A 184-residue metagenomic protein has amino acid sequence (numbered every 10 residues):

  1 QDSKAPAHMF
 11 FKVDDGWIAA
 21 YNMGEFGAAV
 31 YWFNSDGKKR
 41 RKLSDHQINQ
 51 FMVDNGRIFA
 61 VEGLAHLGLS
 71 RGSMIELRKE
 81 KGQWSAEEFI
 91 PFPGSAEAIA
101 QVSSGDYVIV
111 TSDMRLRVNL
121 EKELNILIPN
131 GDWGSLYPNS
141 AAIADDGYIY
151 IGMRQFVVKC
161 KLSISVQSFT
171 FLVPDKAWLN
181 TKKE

Functional and structural regions predicted by a protein language model:
Q1-D2, K38-L43, W84-I90, L124-G131 (+1 more regions): A short beta-strand motif characteristic of beta-propeller blades
Q1-S35, R41-I75: Acidic, serine/threonine- and glycine-rich low-complexity intrinsically disordered segments that serve as flexible
D2-V13, S44-G56, F92-V102, G134-D146 (+1 more regions): Repeated scaffold domains used in trafficking and secretory/extracellular systems, primarily beta-propellers
W17-A19, I58-A60, D106-I109, Y148-I151: Conserved beta-propeller blade signature
E25-Y31, L67-E76, M114-N119, Q155-S165: Structural motif
I90-R117: Loop/turn-rich, solvent-exposed surfaces of beta-rich toroidal or solenoidal domains
V108-V110, R115-K159: Ankyrin-repeat and related helical/solenoid repeat scaffolds used for protein-protein interactions
I143-E184: Blade-level signature of beta-propeller repeat domains, shared across WD40, Kelch, NHL, RCC1 and BNR/Asp-box propellers
